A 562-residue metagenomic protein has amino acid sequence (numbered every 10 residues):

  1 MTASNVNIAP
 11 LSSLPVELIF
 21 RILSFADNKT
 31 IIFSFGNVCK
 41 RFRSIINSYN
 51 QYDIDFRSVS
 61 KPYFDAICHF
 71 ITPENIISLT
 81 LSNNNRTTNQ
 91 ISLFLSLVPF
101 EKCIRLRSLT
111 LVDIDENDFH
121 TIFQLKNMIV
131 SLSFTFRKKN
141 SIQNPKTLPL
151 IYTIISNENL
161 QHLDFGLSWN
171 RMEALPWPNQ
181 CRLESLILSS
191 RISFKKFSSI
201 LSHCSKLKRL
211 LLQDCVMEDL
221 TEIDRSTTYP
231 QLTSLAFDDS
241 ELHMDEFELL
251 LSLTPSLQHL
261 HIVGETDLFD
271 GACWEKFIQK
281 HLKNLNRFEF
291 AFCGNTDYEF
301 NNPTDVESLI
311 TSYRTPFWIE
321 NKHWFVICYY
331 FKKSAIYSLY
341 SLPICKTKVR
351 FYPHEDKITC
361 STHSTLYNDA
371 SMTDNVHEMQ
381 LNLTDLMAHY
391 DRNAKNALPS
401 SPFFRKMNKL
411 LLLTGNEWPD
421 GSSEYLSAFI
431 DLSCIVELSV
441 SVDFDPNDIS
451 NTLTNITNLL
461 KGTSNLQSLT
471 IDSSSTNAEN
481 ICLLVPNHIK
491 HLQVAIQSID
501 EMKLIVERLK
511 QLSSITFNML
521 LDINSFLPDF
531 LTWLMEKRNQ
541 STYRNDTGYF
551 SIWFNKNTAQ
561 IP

Functional and structural regions predicted by a protein language model:
M1-P562: Eukaryote-biased activation of long, low-complexity terminal tails and linkers
